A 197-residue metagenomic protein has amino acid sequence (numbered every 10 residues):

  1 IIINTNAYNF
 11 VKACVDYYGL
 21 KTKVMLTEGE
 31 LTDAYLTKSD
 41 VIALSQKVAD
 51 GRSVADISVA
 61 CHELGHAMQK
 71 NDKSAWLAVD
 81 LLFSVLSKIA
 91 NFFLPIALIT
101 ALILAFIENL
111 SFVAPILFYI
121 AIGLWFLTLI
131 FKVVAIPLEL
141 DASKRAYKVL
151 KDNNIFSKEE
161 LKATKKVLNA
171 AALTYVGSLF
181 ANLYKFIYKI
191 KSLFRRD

Functional and structural regions predicted by a protein language model:
I1-N91, I130-D197: Polar-ligand-bearing catalytic/cofactor-coordination segments of membrane-embedded or membrane-tethered inner-membrane
L94, L98-I99: Glycine- and Gly-Pro-enriched alpha-helical subdomains that act as flexible, kink-prone "lid/hinge" or packing modules
A101, A121-A135: Alpha-helical transmembrane segments of multi-pass membrane proteins
L102-F112: Helix-interface capping motifs at the ends of transmembrane segments in multi-pass membrane proteins
L110-G123: Hydrophobic alpha-helical transmembrane segments
